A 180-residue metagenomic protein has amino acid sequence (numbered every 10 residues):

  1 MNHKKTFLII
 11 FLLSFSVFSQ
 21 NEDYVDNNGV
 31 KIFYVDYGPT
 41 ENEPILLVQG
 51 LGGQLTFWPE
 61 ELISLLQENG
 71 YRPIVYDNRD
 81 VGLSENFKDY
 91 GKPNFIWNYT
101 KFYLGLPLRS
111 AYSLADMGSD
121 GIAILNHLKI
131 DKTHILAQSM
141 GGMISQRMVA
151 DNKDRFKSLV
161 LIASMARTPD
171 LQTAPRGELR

Functional and structural regions predicted by a protein language model:
N2-I9: Sec-dependent signal peptide recognition, specifically the positively charged N-region followed immediately by
S14-S16: N-terminal signal peptide c-region/cleavage motif recognized by signal peptidases
N28-F102: Conserved HGGG/HGGXW glycine-rich cap/lid loop of the alpha/beta-hydrolase fold
F102-T133: Conserved acidic catalytic loop of the alpha/beta-hydrolase fold
I135-A137, I162: Short beta-strand immediately N-terminal to the catalytic nucleophile in serine-hydrolase-like folds
A137, G141, S145: Gly/Ala-rich beta-loop-alpha elbow adjacent to hydrolase catalytic centers
Q146, A150, K157-R180: Flexible "cap/lid" loop of the alpha/beta hydrolase fold
